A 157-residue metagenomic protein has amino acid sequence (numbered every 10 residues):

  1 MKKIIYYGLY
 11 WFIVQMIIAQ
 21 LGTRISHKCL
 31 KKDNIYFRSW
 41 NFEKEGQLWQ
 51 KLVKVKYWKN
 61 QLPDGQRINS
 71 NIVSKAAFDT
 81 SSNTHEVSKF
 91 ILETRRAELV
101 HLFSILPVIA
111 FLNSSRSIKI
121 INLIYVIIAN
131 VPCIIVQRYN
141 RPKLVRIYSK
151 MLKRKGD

Functional and structural regions predicted by a protein language model:
K2-L30, N34, R38-E43, Q47: N-terminal signal-anchor transmembrane alpha helix
G8-F12, F111, K119-N130: Hydrophobic core segments of alpha-helical transmembrane domains in multi-pass membrane proteins
Y10-I17, S70, E98-I109: Hydrophobic alpha-helical transmembrane segments of multi-pass integral membrane proteins
V14-G22, S104, A129, C133 (+1 more regions): Alpha-helical transmembrane segments of multipass membrane proteins
K28-F90, K150-D157: Membrane-proximal soluble regions of multi-pass membrane proteins
V87-I118: Transmembrane alpha-helical segments and their cytosolic interface motifs in multi-pass membrane proteins
S115-L123, I135, Y139: Short conserved catalytic/interaction loops centered on acidic-Pro-aromatic/His motifs
I134-D157: Cytosolic/matrix-facing juxtamembrane and C-terminal tails of multi-pass cellular membrane proteins
